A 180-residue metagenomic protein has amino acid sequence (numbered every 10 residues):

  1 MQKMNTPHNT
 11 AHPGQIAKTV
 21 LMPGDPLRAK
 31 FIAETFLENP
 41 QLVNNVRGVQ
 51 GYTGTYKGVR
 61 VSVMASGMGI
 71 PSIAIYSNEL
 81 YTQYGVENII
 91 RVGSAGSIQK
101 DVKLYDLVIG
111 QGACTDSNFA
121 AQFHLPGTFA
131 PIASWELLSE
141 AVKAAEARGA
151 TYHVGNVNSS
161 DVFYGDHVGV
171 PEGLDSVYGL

Functional and structural regions predicted by a protein language model:
M1-E140: Metabolite-binding pocket within alpha/beta catalytic cores that recognizes anionic/polar moieties
P131-L180: Active-site rim beta-loop-alpha module in soluble metabolic enzymes
